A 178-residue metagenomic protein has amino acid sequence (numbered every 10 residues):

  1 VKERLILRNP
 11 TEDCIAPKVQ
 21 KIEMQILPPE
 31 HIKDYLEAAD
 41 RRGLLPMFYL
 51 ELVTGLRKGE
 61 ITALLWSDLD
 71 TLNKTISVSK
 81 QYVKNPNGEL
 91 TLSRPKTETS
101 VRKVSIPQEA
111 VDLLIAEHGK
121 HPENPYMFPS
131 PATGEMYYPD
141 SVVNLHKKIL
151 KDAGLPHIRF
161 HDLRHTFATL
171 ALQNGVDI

Functional and structural regions predicted by a protein language model:
V1, C14, I106: Non-catalytic DNA-binding core/recognition domains of DNA-processing enzymes
K2-L7, I115-G119: Arg/Lys-rich amphipathic alpha helix in sigma70-family domain 2
I6-L64, T71-L72, V83, S100 (+3 more regions): Basic, Lys/Arg- and aromatic-enriched nucleic-acid-binding interface segment
M24, D68, S93-K96, H118: Short secondary-structure boundary/capping segments
D34-L44, T54, V104, H118-M136 (+1 more regions): Short, basic (Lys/Arg/His-rich) helix/loop patches that form interaction surfaces in the mid-to-C-terminal regions
S77, K103-S105: Generic structural detector for well-ordered beta-strands
K80-T99: Short, flexible, glycine-rich and Lys/Arg-enriched loop motifs at helix boundaries that contact anionic partners
